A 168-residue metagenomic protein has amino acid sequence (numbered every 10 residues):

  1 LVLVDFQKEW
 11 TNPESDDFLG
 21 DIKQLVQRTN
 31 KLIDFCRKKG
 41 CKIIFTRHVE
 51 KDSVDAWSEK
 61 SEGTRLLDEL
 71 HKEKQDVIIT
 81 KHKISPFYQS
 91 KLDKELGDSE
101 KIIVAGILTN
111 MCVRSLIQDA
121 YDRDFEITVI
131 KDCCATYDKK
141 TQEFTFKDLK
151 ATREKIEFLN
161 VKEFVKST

Functional and structural regions predicted by a protein language model:
L1-V77, K166: Active-site acidic carboxylates
A56-T168: Active-site-adjacent betaalpha module
